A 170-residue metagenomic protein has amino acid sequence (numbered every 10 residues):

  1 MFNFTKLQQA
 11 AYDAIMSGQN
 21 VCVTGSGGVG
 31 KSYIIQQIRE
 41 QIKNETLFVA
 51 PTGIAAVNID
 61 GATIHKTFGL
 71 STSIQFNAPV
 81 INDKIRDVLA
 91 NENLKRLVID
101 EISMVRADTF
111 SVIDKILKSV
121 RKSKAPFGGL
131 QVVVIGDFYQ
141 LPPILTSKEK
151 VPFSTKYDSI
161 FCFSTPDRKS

Functional and structural regions predicted by a protein language model:
M1-S170: Conserved ATP-binding/catalytic motifs of P-loop helicase motor domains
